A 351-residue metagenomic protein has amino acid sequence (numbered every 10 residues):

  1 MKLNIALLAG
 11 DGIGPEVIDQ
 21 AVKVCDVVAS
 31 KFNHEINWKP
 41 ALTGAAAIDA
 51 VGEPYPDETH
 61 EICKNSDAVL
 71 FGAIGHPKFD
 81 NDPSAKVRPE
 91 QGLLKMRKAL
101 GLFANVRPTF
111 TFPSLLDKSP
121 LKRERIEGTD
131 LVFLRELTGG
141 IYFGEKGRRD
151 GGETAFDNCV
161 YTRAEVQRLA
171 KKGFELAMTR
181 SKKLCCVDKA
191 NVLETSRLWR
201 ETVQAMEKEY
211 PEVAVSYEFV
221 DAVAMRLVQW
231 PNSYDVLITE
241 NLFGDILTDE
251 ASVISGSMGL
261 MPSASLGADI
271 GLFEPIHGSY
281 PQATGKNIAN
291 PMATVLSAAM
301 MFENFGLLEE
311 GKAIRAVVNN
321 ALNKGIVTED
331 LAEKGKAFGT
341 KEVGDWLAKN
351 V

Functional and structural regions predicted by a protein language model:
M1-I5: Extreme N-terminal starter segment of soluble prokaryotic enzymes
A6-K23, V27-A29, G151-D221, S233: Glycine-rich phosphate/diphosphate-binding loop of Rossmann-like nucleotide-binding domains
D11-G14, D67, L134, G173 (+4 more regions): Buried hydrophobic positions in well-ordered alpha/beta secondary-structure cores of metabolic enzymes
A21, C25, V203, T294-F302 (+1 more regions): Buried hydrophobic packing segments
N33-D57, M225-L227: N-terminal beta-loop-helix "entrance" segment that forms/cooperates in small-molecule cofactor or anionic ligand
A45-I48, V228-I326: Glycine-rich phosphate/nucleotide-binding loop
D49-F156, L242: N-terminal glycine-rich phosphate/adenylate-binding segment common to multiple enzyme folds
T138-R180, L184, A190-V192, Y210 (+2 more regions): Glycine-rich phosphate/pyrophosphate-binding loop and the adjoining helix
